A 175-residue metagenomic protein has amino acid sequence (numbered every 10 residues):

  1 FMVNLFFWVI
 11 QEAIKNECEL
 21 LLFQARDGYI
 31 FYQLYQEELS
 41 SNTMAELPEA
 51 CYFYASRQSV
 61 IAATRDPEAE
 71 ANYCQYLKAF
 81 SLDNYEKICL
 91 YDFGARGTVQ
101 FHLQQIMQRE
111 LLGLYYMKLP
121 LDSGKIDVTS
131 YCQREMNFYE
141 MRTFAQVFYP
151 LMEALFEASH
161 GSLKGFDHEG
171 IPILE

Functional and structural regions predicted by a protein language model:
F1-E175: Long, low-complexity, Lys/Arg-enriched
